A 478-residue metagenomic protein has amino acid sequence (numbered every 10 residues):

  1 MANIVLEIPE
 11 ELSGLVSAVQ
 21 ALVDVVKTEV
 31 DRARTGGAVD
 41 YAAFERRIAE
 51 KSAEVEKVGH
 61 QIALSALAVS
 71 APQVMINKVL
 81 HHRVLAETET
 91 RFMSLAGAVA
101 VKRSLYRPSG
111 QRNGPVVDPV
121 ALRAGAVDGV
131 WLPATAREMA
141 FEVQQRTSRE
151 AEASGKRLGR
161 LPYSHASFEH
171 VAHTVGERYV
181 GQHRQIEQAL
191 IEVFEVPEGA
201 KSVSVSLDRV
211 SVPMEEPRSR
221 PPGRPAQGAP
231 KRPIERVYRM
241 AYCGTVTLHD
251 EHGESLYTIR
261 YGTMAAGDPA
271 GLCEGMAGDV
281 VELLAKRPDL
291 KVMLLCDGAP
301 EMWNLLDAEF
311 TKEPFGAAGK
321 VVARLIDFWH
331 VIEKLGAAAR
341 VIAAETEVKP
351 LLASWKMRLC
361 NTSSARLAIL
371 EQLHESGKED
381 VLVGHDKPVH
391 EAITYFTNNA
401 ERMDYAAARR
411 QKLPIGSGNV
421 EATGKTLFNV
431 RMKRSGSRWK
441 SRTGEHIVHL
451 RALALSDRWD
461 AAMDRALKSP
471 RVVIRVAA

Functional and structural regions predicted by a protein language model:
M1-S65, L105-A478: Catalytic center-proximal scaffold of phosphoryl-transfer enzymes
S65-D128: An N-terminal low-complexity regulatory-tail signal and nearby short nucleic-acid-interaction modules
